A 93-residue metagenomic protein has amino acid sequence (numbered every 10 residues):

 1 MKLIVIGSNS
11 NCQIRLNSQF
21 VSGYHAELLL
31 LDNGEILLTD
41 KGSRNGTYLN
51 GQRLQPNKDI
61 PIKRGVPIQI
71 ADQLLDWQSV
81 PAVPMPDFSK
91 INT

Functional and structural regions predicted by a protein language model:
L3-L31, R53-L54: Short, charged beta-strand/loop "edge" motif centered at a coil->beta-strand transition that forms conserved
I4-V5, N9-I14, A71-T93: Regulatory inter-domain linker segments that are low-complexity and enriched for serine/threonine/proline
N9, Q19, L31, K41 (+4 more regions): Surface loops and adjacent helix of pleckstrin homology
H25-P67: Forkhead-associated
